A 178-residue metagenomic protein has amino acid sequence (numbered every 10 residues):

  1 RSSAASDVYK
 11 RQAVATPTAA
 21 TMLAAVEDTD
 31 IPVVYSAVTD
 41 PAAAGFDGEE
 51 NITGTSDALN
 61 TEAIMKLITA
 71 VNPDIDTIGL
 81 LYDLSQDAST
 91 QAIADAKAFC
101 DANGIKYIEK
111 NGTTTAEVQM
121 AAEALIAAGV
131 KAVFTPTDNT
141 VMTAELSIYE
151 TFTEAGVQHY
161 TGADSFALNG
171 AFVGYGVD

Functional and structural regions predicted by a protein language model:
R1, E109-N111: A structural preference for short, hydrophobic beta-strand core positions in alpha/beta folds
S2-Y9: Short, small-residue-biased leader/transition segments that mark boundaries at the very start of proteins
K10-V26, G112-A167: Hydrophobic alpha-helical
A25-S56: Glycine/small-residue-rich loop that forms an oxyanion/phosphate-binding "nest" at active or ligand-binding sites
A44-T69, L168-D178: Short beta-strand elements at the ligand-binding edges of bilobed clamshell
G54-N103: An alpha-beta-alpha
